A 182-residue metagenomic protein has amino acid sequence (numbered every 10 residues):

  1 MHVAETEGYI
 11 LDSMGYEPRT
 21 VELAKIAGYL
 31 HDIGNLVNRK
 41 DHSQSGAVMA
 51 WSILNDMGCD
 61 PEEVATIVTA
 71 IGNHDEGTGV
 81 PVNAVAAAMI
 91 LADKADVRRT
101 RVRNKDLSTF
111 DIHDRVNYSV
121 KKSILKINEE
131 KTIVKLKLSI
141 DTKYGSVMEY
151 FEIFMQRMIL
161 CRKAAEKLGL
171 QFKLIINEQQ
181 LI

Functional and structural regions predicted by a protein language model:
M1-M14: N-terminal low-complexity, intrinsically disordered segments
T6, V48-M49, Q156-L160: Long, highly charged amphipathic alpha-helices
L11-I127: Divalent metal-dependent catalytic cores for phosphoryl transfer on phosphate-bearing substrates
D96-I182: Terminal helices and disordered tails flanking the catalytic cores of nucleotide-processing hydrolases
